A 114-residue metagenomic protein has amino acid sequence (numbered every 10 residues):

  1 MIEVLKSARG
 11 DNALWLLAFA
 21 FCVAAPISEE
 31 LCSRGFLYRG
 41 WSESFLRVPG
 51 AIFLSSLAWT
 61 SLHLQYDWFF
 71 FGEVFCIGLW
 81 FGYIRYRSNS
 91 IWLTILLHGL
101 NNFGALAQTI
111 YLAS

Functional and structural regions predicted by a protein language model:
M1-A25, E43: Juxtamembrane helix-loop-helix connectors linking adjacent transmembrane helices in multi-pass membrane enzymes
I2, R34-Y38, L54: A general structural signal for well-ordered alpha-helical packing
A24, S33, L37, I77-F81: Hydrophobic/aromatic residues in alpha-helical transmembrane segments
A25-L31, D67-F70: Short helix-coil transition sites and intra-membrane helix breaks within transmembrane domains of multi-pass
C32-W41, A105: Active-site-flanking alpha-helical
Y38, S42-I52: Solvent-exposed interhelical
P49-S114: Functionally important transmembrane alpha-helices
